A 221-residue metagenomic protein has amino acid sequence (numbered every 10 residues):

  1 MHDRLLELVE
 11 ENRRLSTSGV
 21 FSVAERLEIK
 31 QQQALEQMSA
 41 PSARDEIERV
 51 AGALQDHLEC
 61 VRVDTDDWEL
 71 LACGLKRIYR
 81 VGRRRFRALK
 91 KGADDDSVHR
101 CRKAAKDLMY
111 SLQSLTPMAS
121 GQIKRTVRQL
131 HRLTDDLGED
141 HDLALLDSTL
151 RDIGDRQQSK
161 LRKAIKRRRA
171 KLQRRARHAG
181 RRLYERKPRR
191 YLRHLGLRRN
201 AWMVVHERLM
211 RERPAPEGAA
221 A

Functional and structural regions predicted by a protein language model:
M1-A221: Function-determining surface determinants
